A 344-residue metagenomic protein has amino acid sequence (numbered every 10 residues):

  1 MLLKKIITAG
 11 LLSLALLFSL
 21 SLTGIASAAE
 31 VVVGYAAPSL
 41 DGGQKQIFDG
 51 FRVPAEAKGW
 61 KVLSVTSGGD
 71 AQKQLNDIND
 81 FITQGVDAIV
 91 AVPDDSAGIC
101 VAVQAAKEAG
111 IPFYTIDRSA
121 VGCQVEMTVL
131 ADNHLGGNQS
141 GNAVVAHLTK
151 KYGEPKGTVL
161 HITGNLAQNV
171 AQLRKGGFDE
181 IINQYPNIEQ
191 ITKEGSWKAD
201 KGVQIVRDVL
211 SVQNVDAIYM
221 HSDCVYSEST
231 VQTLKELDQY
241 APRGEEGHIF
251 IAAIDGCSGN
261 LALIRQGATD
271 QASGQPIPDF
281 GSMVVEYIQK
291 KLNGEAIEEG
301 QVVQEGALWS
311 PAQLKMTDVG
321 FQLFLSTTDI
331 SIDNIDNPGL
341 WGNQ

Functional and structural regions predicted by a protein language model:
M1-L11: Bacterial N-terminal signal peptides that target proteins for export
G10-S21: Bacterial N-terminal signal peptides
L22-A28: Sec/Tat signal peptide C-region and signal peptidase I cleavage site
V31, I162-L166, V170, I181-I182 (+1 more regions): Hinge/cleft segment of the Venus flytrap/periplasmic-binding protein
A36-D49, S64-K73, D95, R118 (+6 more regions): Hinge/beta->alpha junction and helix N-cap segments in small-molecule ligand-binding domains
A88-E108, F178, G195-L263: Hydrophobic alpha-helical
A97-L135, T158, C257-L263, T269-D270: Flexible loop/hinge segments that line or gate small-molecule binding clefts
H221-S229, I264-R265, Q271-A296: Extracellular/periplasmic ligand-binding modules, especially the Venus flytrap/periplasmic-binding
